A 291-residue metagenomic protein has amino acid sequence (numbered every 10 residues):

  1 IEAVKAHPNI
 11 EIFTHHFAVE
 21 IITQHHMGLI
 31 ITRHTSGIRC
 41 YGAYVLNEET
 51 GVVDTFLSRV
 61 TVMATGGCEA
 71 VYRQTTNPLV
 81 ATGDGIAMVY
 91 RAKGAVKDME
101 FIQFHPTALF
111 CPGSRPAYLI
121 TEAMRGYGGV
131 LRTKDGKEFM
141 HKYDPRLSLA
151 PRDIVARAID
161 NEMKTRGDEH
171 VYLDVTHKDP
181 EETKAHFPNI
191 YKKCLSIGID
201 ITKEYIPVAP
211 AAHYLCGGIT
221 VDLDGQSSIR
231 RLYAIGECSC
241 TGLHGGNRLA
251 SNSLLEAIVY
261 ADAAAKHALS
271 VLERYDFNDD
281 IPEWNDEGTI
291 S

Functional and structural regions predicted by a protein language model:
A6-A18, G94-M99: A conserved beta-strand/loop element that lines the FAD pocket in flavoprotein oxidoreductases
F17-I21, F104-F110, V208-L215, F277-I290: A glycine-rich phosphate-binding loop feature that marks nucleotide/adenosyl-phosphate handling sites
A18, A43-Y44, T55-G66, V89 (+2 more regions): Short hydrophobic core segments
I22-T55, T61: Conserved beta-strand-loop-beta-strand element in the redox core of flavoprotein oxidoreductases
E49, V53, Y72-V80, R115-L119 (+3 more regions): Alpha-helix capping and helix-loop boundary segments enriched in small/acidic/polar residues
M88, G94-D200, E204-I206, I258 (+1 more regions): An anion/pyrophosphate-binding glycine-rich loop and adjacent beta-alpha core in soluble alpha-beta enzymes
R132-S148, I159-E162, Y214-C216, T220-A234 (+1 more regions): Glycine- and aromatic-enriched mobile tails/lids
P188-Y233: FAD/FMN-dependent oxidoreductases across multiple families
